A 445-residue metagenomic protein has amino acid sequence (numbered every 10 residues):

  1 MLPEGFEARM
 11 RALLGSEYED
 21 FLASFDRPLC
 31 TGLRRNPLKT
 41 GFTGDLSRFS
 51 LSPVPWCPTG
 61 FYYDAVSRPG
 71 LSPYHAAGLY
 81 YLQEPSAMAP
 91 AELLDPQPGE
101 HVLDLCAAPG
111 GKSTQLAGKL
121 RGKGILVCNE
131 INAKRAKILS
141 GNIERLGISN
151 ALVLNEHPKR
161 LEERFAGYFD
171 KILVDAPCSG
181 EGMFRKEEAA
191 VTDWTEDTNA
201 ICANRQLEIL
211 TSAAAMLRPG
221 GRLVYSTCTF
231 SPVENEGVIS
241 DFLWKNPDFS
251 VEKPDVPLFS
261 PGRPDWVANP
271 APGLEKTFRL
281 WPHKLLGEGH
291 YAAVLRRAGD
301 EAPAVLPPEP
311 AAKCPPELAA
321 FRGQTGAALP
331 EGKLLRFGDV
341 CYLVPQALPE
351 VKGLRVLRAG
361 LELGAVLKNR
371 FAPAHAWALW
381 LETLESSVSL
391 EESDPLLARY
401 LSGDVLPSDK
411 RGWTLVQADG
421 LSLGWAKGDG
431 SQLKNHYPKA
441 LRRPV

Functional and structural regions predicted by a protein language model:
M1-L13, E17-D45, E288-Y291, A298-V445: Polybasic, low-complexity RNA-engagement segments
T31-M88: Conserved AdoMet
G99-A108: Conserved class I S-adenosyl-L-methionine
P109-G122: Conserved SAM-binding loop of SAM-dependent methyltransferases across substrates and taxa, primarily the Class I
R121, L217-P219: Helix-to-beta-strand junctions that scaffold the AdoMet/dcAdoMet cofactor pocket in Class I SAM-dependent enzymes
N129-G167: S-adenosyl-L-methionine
K134, D170-T211, C228-E236, P257-G262: Mobile active-site "lid"/loop adjacent to the S-adenosyl-L-methionine
F169, R222-Y225, F230-L343: Class I S-adenosyl-L-methionine
